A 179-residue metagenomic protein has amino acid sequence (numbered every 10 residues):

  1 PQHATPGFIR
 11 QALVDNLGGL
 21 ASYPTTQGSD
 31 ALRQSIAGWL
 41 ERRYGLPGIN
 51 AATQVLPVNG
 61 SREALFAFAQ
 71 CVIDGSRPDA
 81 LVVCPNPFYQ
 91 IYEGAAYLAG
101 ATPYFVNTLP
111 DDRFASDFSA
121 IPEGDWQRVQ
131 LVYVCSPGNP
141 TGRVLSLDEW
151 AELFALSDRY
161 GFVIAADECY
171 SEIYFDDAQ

Functional and structural regions predicted by a protein language model:
P1-P24, R128, F162: N-terminal "arm"/small-domain region of PLP-dependent enzymes with the aminotransferase-like
L20-A155, E172-Q179: Conserved core of the PLP fold type I
G161-V163, Y174: Metal-dependent active-site segment of extracytoplasmic phospho-/sulfohydrolases and closely related
